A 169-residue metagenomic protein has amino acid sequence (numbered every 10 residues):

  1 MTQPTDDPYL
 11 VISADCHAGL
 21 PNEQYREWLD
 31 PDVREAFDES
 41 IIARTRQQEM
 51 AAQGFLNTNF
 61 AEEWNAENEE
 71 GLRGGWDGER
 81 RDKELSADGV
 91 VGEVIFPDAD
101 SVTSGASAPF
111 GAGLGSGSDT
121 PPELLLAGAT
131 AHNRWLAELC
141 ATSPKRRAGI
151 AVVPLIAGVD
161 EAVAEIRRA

Functional and structural regions predicted by a protein language model:
M1-A169: Helix-coil boundary/capping segments in enzymes
